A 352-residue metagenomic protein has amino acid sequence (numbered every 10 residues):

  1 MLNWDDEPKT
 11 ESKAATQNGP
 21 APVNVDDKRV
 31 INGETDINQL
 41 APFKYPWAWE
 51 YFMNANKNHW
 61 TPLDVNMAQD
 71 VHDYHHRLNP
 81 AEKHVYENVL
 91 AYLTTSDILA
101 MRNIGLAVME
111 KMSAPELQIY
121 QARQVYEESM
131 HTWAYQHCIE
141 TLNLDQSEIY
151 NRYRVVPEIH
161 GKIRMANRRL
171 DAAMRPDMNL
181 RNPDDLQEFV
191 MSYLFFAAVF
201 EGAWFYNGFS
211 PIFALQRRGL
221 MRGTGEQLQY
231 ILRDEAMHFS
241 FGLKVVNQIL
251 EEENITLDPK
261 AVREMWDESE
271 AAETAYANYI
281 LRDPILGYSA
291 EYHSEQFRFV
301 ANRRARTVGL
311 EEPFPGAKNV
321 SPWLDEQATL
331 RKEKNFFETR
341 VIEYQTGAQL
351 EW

Functional and structural regions predicted by a protein language model:
M1-E11, E351-W352: Extended acidic low-complexity intrinsically disordered regions
L2, A15, V71: Catalytic cores of phosphodiester-bond-cleaving enzymes
D5, A48-E50, T61, F205 (+2 more regions): Short linear interaction motif-like sites in intrinsically disordered regions of transcription factors
K13-A15, A114-P115: A short alpha-helix capping/helix-coil boundary motif
A15-A68: Amphipathic alpha-helical packing elements
Q69-W352: Non-heme di-metal
